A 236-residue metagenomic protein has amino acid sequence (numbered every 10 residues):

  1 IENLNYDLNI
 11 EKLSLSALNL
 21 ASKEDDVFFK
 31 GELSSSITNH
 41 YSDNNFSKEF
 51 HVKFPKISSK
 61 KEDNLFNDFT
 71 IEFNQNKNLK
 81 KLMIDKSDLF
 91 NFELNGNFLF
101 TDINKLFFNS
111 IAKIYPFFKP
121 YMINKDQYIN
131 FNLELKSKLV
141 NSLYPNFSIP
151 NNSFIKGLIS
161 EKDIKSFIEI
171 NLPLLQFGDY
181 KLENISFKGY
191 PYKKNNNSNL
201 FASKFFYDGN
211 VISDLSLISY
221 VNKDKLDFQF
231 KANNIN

Functional and structural regions predicted by a protein language model:
I1-N236: Interface amphipathic segments
